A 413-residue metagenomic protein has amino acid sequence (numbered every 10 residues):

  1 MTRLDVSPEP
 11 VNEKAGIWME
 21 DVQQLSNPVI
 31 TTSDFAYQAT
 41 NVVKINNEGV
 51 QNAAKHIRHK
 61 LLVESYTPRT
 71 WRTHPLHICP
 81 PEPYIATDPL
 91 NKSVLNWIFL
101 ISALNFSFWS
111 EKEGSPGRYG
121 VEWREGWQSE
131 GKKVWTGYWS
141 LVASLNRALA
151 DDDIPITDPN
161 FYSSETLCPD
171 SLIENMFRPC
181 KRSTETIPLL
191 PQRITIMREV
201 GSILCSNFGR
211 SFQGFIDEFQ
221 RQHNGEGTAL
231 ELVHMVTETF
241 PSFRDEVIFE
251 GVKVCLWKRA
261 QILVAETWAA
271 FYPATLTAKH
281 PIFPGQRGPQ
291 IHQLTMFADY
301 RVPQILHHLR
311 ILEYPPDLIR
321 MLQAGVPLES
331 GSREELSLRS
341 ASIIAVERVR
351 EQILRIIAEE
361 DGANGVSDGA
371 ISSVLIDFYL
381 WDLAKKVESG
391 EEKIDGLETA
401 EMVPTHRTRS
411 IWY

Functional and structural regions predicted by a protein language model:
T2-R259, E313-D317, A384, E391-Y413: Phosphate/adenylate-binding glycine loop and adjacent helical scaffold
E231, M235-M296: Long, positively charged binding patches that form subdomain-scale interaction surfaces for polyanionic ligands
T267-W412: Accessory, usually C-terminal, subdomains that scaffold auxiliary metal cofactors
